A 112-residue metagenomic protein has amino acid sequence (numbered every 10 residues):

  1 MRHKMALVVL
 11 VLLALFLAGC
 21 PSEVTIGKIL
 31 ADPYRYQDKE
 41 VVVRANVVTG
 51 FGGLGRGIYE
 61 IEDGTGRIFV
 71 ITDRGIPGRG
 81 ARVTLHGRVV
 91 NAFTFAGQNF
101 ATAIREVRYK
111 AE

Functional and structural regions predicted by a protein language model:
M1-C20: Sec-dependent bacterial lipoprotein signal peptides
A18-E112: OB-fold and OB-like single-stranded nucleic-acid-recognition modules and their adjacent interaction interfaces
